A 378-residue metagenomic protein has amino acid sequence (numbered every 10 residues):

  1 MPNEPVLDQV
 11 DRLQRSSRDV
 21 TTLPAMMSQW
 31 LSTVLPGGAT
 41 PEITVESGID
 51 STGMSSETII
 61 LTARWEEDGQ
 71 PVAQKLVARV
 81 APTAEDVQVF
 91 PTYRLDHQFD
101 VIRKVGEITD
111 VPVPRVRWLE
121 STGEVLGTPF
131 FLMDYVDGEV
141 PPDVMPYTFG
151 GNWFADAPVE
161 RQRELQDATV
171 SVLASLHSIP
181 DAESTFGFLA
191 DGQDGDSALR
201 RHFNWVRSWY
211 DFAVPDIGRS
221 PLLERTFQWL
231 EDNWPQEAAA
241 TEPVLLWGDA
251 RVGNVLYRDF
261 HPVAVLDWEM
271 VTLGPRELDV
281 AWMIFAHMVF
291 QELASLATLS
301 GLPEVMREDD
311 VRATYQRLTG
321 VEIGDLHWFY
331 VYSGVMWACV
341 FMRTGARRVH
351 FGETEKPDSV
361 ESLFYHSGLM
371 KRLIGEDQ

Functional and structural regions predicted by a protein language model:
M1-I43: Juxta-kinase regulatory segment immediately upstream of eukaryotic protein kinase catalytic domains
E46-R225, W234-E242, H261: ATP-binding pocket architecture of kinase catalytic cores
L245-W247, V252: Catalytic-loop of the protein kinase fold
L266-V271: Activation of the activation-loop gatekeeper triad in protein kinase-fold domains
L278-T319, S333-F351: Active-site activation/catalytic loop segments of kinase-like enzymes and analogous catalytic loops in related
V321, D325, M336-Q378: Helical subdomain adjoining the active site within ATP-dependent kinase catalytic cores
